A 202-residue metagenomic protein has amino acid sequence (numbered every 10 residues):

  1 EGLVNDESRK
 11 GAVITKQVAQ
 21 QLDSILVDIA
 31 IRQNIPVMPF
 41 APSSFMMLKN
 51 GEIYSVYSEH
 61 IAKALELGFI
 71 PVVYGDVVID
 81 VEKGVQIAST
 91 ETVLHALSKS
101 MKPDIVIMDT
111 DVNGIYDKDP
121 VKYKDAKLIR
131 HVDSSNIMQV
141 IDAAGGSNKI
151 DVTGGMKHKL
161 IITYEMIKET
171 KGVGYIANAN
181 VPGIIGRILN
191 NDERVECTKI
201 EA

Functional and structural regions predicted by a protein language model:
E1-A202: C-terminal catalytic "cap/lid" subdomain
